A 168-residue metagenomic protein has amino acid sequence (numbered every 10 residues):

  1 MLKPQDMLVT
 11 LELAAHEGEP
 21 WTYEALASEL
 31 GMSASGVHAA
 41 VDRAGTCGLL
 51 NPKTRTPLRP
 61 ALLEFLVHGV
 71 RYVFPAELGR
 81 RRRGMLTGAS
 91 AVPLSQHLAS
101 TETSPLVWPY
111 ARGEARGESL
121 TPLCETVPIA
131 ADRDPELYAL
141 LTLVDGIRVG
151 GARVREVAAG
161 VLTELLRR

Functional and structural regions predicted by a protein language model:
M1-L2, A130: Short amphipathic alpha-helical boundary/capping segments
L2-D6, E19-T22, P52-R82: Short, cationic-aromatic polyanion-contact patches
M7-A14: Hydrophobic residues on short alpha-helical segments
G18-L30: Short acidic, hydrophobic short linear motifs in intrinsically disordered regions
L26, G36-L50: Basic amphipathic alpha-helical segments that dock to polyanions
S33: Helix-turn-helix DNA-binding motif, specifically the short coil turn and the N-cap/start of the second
F74-G160: Exposed, interaction-prone assembly regions rather than primary DNA-binding/catalytic cores
V161-R168: N-terminal, charged low-complexity regulatory/assembly segments
